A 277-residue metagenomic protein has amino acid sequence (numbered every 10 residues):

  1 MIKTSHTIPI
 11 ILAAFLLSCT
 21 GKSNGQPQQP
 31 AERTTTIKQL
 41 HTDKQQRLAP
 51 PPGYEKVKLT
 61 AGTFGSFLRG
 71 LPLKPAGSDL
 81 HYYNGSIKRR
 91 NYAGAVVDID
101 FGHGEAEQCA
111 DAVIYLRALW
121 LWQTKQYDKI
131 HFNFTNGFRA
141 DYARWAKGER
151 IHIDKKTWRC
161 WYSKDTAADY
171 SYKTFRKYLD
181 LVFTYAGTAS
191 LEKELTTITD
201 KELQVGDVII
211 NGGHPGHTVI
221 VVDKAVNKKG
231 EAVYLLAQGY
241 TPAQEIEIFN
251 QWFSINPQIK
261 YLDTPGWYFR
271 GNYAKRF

Functional and structural regions predicted by a protein language model:
M1-I8: Bacterial N-terminal signal peptides that target proteins for export
L17-S18: C-terminal motif of bacterial Sec signal peptides marking the signal peptidase cleavage site
S23-D100, E105-E107: Cationic-aromatic interfacial patches
D98, H103-T196: Extracellular-facing segments of soluble proteins and assemblies that are Gly/Ser/Thr-biased and enriched in aromatics
W122-Q126, T218, N227-A232, Q244-E247: Substrate-binding/catalytic groove segments of enzymes that remodel or degrade extracellular structural polymers
D169-G230: ...with weaker cross-activation on analogous glycine-rich loops/strands in unrelated enzymes
L235, G239-F277: Low-complexity, Gly/Ser/Thr/Pro-rich intrinsically disordered linker/tail segments
